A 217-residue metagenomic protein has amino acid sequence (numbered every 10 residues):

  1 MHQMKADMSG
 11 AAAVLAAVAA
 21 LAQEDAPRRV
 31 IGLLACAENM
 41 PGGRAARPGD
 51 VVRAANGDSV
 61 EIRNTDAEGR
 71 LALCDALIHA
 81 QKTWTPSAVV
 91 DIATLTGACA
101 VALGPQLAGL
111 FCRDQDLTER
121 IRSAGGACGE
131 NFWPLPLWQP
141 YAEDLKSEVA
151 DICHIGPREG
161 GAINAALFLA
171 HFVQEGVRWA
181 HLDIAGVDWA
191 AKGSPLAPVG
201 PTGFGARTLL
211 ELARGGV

Functional and structural regions predicted by a protein language model:
M1-V217: A generic structural signal for tightly packed, nonpolar segments enriched in small/aliphatic residues
